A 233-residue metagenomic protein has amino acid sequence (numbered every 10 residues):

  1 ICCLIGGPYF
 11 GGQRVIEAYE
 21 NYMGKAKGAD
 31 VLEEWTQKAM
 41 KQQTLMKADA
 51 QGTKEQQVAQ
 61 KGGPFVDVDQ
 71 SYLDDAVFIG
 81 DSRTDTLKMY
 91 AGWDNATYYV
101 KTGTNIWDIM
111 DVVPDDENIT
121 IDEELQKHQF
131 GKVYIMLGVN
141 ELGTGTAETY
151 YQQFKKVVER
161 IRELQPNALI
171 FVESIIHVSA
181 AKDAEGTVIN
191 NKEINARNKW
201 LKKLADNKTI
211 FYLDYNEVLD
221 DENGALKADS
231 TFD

Functional and structural regions predicted by a protein language model:
I1-D75, M89: N-terminal secretory targeting modules
F65-Q153: Conserved SGNH/GDSL esterase-like catalytic core that processes O-acyl groups on lipids and polysaccharides
Y99-T102, E173, L213-N216: Conserved beta-strand termini and adjacent loop/short-helix elements that scaffold enzyme active sites in alpha/beta
L125, I161-R162, K202-A205: N-terminal cationic-hydrophobic initiation segments that often serve targeting/anchoring roles
M136, E173-S174: Alpha/beta-hydrolase-fold catalytic nucleophile elbow
A147-V157, I194-R197: Charged helix-capping and loop-helix junction motifs
Q165-L169: A short helix->loop->beta-strand "cap" motif at the edges of active sites that frequently abuts
V178-D233: Catalytic His-Asp segment of secreted/periplasmic serine-dependent ester chemistry enzymes
